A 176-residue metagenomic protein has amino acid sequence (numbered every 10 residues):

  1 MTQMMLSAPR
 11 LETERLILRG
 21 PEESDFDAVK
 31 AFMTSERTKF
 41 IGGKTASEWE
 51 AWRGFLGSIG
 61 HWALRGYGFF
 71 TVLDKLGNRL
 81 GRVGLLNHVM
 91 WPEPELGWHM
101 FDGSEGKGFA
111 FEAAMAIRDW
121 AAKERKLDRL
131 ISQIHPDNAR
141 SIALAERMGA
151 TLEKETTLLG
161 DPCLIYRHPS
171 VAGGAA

Functional and structural regions predicted by a protein language model:
M1-F40, L56-G57, T71-A176: Acyl-donor (CoA/ACP) binding surface of acyl/acetyltransferases
A46-G66: Active-site rim helix/loop that mediates acceptor-substrate recognition in acyltransferases
